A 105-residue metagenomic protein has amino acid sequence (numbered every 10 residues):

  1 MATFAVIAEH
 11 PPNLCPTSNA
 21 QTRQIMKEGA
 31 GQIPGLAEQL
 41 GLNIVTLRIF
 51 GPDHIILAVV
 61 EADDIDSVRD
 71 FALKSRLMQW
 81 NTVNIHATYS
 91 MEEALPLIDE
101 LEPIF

Functional and structural regions predicted by a protein language model:
M1-H54, D63-D70, T88-F105: Short S/T/G/P-rich N-terminal loop/turn motif that feeds into the first structured element of a domain
Q79-S90: Conserved short beta-strand edge segments in small beta-sheet-based binding/regulatory domains
